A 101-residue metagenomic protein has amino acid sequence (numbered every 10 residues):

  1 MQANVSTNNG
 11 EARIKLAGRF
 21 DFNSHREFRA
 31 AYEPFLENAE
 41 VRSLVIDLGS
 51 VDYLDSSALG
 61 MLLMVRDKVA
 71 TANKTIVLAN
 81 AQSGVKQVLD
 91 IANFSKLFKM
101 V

Functional and structural regions predicted by a protein language model:
M1-K15: Short beta-strand/loop segment at the start of cytosolic alpha/beta domains
R19-L97: Amphipathic alpha-helical interaction surfaces in cytosolic regulatory modules
K99-V101: Short acidic-hydrophobic, aromatic-tinged amphipathic segments that line or gate anion-handling sites
